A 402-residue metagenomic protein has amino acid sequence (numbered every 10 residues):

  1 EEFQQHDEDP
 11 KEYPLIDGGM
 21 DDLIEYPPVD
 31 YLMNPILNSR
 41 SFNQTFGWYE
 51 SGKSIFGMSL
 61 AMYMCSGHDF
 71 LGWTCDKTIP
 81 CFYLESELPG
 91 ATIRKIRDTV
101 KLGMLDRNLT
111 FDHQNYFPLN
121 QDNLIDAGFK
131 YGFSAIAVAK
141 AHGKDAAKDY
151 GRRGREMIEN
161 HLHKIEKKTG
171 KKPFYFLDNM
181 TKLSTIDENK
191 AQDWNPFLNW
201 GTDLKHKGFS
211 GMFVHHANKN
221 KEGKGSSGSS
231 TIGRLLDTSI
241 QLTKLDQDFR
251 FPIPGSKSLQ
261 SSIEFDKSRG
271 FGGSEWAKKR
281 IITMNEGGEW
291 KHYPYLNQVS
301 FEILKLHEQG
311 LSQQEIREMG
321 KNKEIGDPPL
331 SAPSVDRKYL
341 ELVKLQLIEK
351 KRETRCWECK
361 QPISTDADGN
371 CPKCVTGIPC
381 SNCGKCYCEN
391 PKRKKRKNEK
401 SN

Functional and structural regions predicted by a protein language model:
E1-D9, K168-G170, H206, Q247-C371 (+2 more regions): C-terminal regions of RecA-like/P-loop NTPase motor modules
F3-N108: The Walker A/P-loop phosphate-binding site
L32, D76-E188: Conserved inter-motif catalytic segment of the P-loop NTP-binding fold
Q44-T45, E50, S54-I55, F82 (+3 more regions): Phosphate-binding/switch region of NTP-binding enzymes
L60, T92-V100, M157, H161 (+4 more regions): Alpha-helical scaffold elements adjacent to nucleotide-binding pockets in ATP/GTP-utilizing enzyme cores
M62, S66, D98, N160-H163 (+3 more regions): Surface-exposed alpha-helical segments enriched in charged/polar residues
W73-K77, K164-T169, D203-K207, G233-R234: Conserved catalytic network of the ASCE P-loop NTPase/AAA+ motor domain
